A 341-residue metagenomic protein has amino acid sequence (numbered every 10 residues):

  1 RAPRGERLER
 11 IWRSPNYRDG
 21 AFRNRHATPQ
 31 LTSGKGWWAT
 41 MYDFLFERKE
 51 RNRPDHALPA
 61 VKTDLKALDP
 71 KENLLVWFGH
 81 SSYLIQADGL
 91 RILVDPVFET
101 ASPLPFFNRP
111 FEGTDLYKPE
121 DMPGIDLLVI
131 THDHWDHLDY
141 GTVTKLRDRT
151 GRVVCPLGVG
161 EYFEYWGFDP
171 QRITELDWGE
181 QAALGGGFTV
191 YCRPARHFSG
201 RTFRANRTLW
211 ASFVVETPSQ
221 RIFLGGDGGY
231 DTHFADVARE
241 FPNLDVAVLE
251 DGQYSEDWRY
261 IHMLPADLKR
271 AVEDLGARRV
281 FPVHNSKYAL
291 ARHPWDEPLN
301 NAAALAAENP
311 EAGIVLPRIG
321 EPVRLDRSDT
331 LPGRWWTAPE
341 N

Functional and structural regions predicted by a protein language model:
R1-R109, D115-D121, T217-G226, D245-D251 (+1 more regions): Metallo-beta-lactamase
E6-G20, M122, L127, R152-E161 (+2 more regions): Cap/insert and terminal regions of metallo-dependent hydrolase folds
S14, F106-V154, T174, P242-V248: Active-site metal-binding motif and surrounding structural segment of the metallo-beta-lactamase
E50-P70, P156-Q220, N301-G320, L325-S328: Metallo-beta-lactamase
S82-Q86, A183-N243, R259-D267: Catalytic core of the metallo-beta-lactamase
I85, D95, H132, D139 (+6 more regions): Divalent metal-coordination and catalytic microenvironments
F98-D115, G200-R204, S255-I261, A289: Acidic/histidine-rich helix-loop elements that form or flank divalent-metal/phosphate-binding sites at the catalytic
D139-D148, L290-N300, D326-R327: Metal-dependent catalytic neighborhoods of phosphoester/phosphodiester hydrolases
